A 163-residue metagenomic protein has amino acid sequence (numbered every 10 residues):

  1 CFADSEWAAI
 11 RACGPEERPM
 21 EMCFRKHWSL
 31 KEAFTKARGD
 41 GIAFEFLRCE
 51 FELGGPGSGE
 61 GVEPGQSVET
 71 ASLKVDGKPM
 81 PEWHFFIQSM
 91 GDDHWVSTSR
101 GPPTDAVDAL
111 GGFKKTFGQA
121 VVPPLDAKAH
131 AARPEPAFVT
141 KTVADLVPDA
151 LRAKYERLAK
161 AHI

Functional and structural regions predicted by a protein language model:
C1-I163: Core catalytic alpha/beta fold that binds nucleotide/phospho-ligands
